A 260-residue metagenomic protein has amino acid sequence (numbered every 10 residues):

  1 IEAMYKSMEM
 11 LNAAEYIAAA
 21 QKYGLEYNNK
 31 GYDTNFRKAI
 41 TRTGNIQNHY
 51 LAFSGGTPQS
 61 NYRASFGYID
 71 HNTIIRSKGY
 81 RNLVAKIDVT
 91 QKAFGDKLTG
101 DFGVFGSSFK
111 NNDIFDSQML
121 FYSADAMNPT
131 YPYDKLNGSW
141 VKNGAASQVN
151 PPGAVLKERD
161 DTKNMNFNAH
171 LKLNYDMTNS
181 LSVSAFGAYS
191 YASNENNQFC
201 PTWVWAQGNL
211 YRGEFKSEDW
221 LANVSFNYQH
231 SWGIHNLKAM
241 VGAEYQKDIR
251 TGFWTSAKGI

Functional and structural regions predicted by a protein language model:
I1-A3, Y23-A52, Y62-I75: Short strand-turn segments of transmembrane beta-barrel domains in outer membranes, especially the first one or two
I1-Y32, T73-N166, S184-I260: Surface-exposed loop/interface segments of Gram-negative outer-membrane beta-barrel transport/assembly proteins
I46, T57-P58, F94-D96, D176-T178 (+1 more regions): Outer-membrane beta-barrel channels and translocator barrels
N48-Y50, V155, H170: Short structured motifs
A52, G56-Q59, W140, E214: A generic short alpha-helical patch detector that favors 3-5-residue windows in or near N-terminal regions
A52-S54, S65, D88-T90, H170-K172 (+3 more regions): Outer-membrane beta-barrel architecture
T57-N61, S65-F66, K86-T90, T178-S180 (+1 more regions): Transmembrane beta-barrel domains of bacterial outer-membrane proteins
N166-N168, K172-S182, F186: N-terminal capping/interface segment
